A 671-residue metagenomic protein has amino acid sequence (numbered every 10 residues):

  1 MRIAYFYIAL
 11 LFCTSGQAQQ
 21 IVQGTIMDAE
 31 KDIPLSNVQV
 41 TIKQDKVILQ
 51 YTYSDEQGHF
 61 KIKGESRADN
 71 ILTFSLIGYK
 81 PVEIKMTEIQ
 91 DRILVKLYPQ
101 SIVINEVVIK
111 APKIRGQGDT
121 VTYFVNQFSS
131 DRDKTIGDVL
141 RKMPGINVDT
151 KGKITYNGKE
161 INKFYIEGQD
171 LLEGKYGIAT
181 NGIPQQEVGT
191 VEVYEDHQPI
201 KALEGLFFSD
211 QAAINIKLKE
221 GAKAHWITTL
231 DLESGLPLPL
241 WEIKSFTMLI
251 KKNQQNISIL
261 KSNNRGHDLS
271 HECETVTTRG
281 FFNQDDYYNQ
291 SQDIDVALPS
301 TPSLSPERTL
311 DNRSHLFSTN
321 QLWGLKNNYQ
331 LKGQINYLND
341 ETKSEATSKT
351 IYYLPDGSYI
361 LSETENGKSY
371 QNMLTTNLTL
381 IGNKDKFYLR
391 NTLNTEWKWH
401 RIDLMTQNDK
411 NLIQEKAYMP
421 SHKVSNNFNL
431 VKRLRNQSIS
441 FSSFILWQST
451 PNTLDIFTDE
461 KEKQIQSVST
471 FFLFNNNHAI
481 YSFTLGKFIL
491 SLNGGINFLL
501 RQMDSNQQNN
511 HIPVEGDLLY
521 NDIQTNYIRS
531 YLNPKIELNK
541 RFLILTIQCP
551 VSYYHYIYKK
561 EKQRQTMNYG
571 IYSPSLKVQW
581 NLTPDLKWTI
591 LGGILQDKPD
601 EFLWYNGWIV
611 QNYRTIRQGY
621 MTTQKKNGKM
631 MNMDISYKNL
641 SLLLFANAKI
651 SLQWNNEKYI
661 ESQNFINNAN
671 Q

Functional and structural regions predicted by a protein language model:
Q19, Q57-K61, K80, T87-I89 (+9 more regions): Membrane-proximal, glycine/serine-rich, low-complexity loop/turn segments characteristic of large bacterial
T25-L35: Structural motif
I42-V47, I71-I84: A short, solvent-exposed loop/turn motif at the edges and junctions of modular extracellular/periplasmic domains
K46-H59: Short, acidic Ser/Thr/Gly-rich low-complexity loop/linker segments typical of extracellular and cell-surface proteins
E204-L206, L260, L269-T275, L298 (+9 more regions): Outer-membrane beta-barrel translocator domains and adjoining extracellular loop/strand segments of Gram-negative
P237, T309-D311, N366-N372, L412-H422 (+6 more regions): Replace "Gram-negative outer membrane beta-barrel proteins" with "bacterial and organellar outer membrane beta-barrel
S449-P451, H555, P584-K629, L652-I666: Surface-exposed extracellular loop regions of Gram-negative outer-membrane beta-barrel proteins, predominantly
D517-N526, Y531, Q618-Q624, S641-Q671: Outer membrane beta-barrel strand-and-loop segments of large Gram-negative receptors, especially TonB-dependent
